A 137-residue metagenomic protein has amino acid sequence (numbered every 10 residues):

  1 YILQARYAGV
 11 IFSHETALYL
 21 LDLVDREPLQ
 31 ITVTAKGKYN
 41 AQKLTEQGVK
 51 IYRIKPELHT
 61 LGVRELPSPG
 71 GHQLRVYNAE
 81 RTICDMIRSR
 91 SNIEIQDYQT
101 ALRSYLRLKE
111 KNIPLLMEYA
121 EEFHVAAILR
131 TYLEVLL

Functional and structural regions predicted by a protein language model:
Y1-L137: Nucleic-acid-binding surface
